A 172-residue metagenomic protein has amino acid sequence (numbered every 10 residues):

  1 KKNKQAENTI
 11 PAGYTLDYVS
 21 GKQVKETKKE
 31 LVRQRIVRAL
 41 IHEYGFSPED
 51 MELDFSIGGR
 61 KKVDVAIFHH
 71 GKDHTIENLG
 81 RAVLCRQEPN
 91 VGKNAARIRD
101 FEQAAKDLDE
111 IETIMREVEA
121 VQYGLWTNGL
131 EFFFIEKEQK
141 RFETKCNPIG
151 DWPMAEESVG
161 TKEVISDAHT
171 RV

Functional and structural regions predicted by a protein language model:
K1-Y123, G129-V172: A short, conserved, highly charged catalytic patch centered on acidic carboxylates
